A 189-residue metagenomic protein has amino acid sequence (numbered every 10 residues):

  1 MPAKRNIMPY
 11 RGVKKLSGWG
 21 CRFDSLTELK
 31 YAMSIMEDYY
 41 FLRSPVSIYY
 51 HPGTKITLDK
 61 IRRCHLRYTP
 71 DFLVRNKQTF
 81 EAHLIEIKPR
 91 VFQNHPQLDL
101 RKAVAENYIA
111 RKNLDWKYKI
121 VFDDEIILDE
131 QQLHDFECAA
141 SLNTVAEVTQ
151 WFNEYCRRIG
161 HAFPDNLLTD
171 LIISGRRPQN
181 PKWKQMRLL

Functional and structural regions predicted by a protein language model:
M1-L189: Electrostatic, structured charged patches in enzyme active sites and in nucleic-acid/phosphate-binding
